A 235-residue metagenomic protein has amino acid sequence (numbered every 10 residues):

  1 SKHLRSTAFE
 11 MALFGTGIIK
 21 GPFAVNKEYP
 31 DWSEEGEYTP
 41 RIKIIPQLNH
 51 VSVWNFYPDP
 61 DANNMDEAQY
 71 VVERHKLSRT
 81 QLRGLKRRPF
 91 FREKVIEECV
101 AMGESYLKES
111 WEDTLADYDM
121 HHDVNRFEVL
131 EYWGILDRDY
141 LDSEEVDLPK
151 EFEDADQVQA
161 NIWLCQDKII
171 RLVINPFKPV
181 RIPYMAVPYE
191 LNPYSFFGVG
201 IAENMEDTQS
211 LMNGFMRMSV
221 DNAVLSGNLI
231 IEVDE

Functional and structural regions predicted by a protein language model:
S1-E235: Extended alpha-helical, oligomerization-prone segments that build pores/tubes and scaffolds
